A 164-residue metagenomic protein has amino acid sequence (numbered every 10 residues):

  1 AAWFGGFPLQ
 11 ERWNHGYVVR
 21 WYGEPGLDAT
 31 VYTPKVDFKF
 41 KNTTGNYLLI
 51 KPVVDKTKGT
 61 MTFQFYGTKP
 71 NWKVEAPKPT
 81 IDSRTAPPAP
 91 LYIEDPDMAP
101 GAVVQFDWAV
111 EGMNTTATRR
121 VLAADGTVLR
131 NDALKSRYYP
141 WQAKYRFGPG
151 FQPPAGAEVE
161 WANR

Functional and structural regions predicted by a protein language model:
A1-R164: Well-ordered beta-sheet/strand-loop patches within structured domains
